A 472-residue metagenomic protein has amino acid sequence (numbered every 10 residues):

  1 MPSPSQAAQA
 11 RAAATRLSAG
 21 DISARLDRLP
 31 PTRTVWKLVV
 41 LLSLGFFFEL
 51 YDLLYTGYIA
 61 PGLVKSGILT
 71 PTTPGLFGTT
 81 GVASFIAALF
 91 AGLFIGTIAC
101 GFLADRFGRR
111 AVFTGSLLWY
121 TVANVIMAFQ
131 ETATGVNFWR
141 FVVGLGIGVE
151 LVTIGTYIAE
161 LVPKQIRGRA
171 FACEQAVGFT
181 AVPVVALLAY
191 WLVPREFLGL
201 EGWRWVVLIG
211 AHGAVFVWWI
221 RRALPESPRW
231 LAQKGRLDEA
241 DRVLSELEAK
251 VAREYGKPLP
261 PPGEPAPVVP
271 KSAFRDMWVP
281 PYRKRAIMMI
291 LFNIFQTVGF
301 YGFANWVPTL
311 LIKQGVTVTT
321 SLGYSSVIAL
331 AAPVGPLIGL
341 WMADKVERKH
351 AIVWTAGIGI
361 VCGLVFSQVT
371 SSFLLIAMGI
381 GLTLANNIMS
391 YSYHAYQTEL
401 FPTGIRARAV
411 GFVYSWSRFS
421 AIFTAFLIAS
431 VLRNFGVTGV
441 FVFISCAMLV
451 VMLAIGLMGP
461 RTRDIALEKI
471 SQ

Functional and structural regions predicted by a protein language model:
M1-Q472: Transmembrane-helix signature of 12-pass secondary carriers
